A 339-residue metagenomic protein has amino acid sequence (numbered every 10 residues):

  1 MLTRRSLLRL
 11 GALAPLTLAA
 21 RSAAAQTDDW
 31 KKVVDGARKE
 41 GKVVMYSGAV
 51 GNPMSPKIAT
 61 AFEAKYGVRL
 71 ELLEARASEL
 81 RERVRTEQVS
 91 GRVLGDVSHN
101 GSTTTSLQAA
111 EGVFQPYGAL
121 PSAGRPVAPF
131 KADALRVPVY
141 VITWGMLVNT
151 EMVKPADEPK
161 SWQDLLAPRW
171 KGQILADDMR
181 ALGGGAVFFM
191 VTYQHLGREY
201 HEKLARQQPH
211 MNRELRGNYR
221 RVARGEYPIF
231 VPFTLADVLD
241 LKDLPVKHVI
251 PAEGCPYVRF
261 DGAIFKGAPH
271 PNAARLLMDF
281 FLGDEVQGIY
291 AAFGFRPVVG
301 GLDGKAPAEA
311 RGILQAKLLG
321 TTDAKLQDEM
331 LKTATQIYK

Functional and structural regions predicted by a protein language model:
M1-A14: N-terminal secretory signal peptides and thylakoid transit peptides that target proteins across membranes
A25-V44, E63-A64, A167-R169: Immediate post-signal peptide segment of exported/extracytoplasmic ligand-binding proteins
Y46-A59, E71-E226: Extracytoplasmic ligand-binding site segments that recognize negatively charged/polar headgroups
T103-L107, P228-P245: A ligand-binding cleft/hinge motif common to bilobed small-molecule-binding domains
I142, E202-A205, M211-N212, K242-A268 (+1 more regions): Periplasmic-binding protein-like
G145-M152, F189-M190, V258-H270, I289-Y290: A bilobed periplasmic-binding-protein/Venus flytrap-type ligand-binding module shared by bacterial periplasmic
W170-R180, F281-D303: Periplasmic-binding protein-like
G288, K305-K339: Extracellular/periplasmic bilobal clamshell ligand-binding domains
